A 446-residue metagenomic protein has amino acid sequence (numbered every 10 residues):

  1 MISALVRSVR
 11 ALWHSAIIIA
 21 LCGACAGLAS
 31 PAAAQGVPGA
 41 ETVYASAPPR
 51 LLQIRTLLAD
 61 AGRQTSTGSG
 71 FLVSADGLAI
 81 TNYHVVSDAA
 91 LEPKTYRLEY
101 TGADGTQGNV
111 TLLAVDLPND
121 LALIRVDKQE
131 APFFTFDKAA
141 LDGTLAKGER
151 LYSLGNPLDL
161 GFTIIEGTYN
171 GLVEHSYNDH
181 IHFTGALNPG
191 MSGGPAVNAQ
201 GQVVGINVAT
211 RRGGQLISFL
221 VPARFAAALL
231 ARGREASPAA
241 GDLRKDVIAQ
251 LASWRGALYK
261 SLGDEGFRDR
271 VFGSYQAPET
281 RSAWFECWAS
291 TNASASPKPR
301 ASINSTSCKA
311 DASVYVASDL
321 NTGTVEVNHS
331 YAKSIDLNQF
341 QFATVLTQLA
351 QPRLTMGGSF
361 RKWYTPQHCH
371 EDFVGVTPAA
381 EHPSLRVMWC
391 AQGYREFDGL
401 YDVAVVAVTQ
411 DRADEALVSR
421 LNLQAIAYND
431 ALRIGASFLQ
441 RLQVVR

Functional and structural regions predicted by a protein language model:
H14-G27: Bacterial N-terminal signal peptides
G36-A40, L57-D76, Q107-N109, I217: A conserved glycine-rich beta-strand in the N-terminal activation segment of trypsin-fold
G36-Y44, V110, P132, V203-Y275: C-terminal cap/linker of serine protease catalytic domains
A47-R63, D127-F136, L160-A231, E235-S237: Active-site region of chymotrypsin-like
L51, S74-L154, D159-F162, Y177-H180: Conserved active-site neighborhood of the chymotrypsin/trypsin-like protease fold
A227, R234-S237, A283-F285, R412-R446: Surface-exposed amphipathic alpha-helical segments
F285-Q348: Secretory pathway targeting signatures of secreted, lumenal, and periplasmic proteins
F342-V408: Signature of long, low-cysteine stretches enriched in small and polar/charged residues
